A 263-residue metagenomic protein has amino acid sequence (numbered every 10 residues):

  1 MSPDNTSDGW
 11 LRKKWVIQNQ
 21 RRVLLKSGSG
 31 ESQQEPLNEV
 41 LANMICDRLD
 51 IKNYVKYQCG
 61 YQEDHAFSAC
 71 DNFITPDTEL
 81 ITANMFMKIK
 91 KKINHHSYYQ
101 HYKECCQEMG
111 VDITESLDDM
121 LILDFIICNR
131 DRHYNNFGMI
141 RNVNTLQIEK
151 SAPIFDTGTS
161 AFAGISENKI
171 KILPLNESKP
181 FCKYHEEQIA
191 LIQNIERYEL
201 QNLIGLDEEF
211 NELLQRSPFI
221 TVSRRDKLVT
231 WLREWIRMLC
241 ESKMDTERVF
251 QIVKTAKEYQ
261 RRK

Functional and structural regions predicted by a protein language model:
M1-K88: Conserved ATP-binding subdomain of kinase catalytic cores across diverse folds
K13, H96-Y99, D207: Hydrophobic faces of stable alpha-helices that mediate helix-helix packing
G28, D47, C128, N142-K263: C-terminal catalytic region of ATP-dependent kinase domains
E35, E39, S116, R130-H133 (+1 more regions): Active-site-proximal structural scaffolding
N43-I45, M87-K92, K171-N176: Short, low-complexity, polar/charged sequence segments that are solvent-exposed and flexible
V55-E63, H133-N142, V249: Short alpha-helical "patches" and their helix-cap loops
D71-L121: ATP-dependent phospho-/nucleotidyl transfer catalytic cores
Q100-G164: Conserved kinase catalytic-core segment
